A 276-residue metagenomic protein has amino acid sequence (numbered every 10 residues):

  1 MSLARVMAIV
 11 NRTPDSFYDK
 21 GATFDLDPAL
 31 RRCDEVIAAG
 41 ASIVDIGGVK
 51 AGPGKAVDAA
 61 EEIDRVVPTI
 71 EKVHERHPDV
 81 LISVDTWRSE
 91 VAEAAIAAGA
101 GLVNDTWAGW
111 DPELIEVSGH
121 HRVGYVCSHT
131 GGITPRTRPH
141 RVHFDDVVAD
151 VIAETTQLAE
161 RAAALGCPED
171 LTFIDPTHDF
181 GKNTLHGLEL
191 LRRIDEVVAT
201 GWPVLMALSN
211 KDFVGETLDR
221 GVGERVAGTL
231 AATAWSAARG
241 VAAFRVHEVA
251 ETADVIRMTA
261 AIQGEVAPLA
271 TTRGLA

Functional and structural regions predicted by a protein language model:
M1: N-terminal carbohydrate-binding accessory modules
R5, P14-R32, A51-E75, L81 (+5 more regions): Active-site-adjacent loop and "lid" segments of alpha/beta metabolic enzymes
R31-G47, R239: Catalytic domains of carbohydrate-active enzymes, especially glycoside hydrolases
A38, P168-E169: Glycine-rich phosphate/diphosphate-binding loops that line cofactor/substrate pockets in enzymes
D79, E169-L171: Short acidic capping loops at alpha-helix termini that bridge into adjacent secondary structure
